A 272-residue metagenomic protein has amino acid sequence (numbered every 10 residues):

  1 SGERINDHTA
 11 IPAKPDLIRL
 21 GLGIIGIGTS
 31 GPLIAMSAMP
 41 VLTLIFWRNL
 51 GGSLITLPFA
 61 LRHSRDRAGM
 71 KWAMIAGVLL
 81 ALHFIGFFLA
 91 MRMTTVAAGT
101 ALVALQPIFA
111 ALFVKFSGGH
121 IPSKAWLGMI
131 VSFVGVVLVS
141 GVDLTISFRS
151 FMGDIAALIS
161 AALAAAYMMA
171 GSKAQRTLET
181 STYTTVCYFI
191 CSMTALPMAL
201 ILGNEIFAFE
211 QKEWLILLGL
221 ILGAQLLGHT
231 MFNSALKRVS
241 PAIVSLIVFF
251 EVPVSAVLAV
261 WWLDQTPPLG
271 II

Functional and structural regions predicted by a protein language model:
S1-F46, I75-V78, G86, I146-K173 (+2 more regions): Glycine-/small-residue-enriched transmembrane alpha-helix faces in small-molecule transporters and effluxers
R4-D7, N49, G141, E213 (+1 more regions): C-terminal-most transmembrane helix of multi-pass membrane proteins
I24, L33, G52, T56 (+4 more regions): Transmembrane alpha-helical segments that form core, pore/gating elements of small-molecule transporters/exporters
G26, G31, H63-V103, A111 (+2 more regions): Specific transmembrane alpha-helical segments of multi-pass solute transporters/efflux pumps, especially DMT/EamA
S37, L44, A90, F116-I121 (+5 more regions): Hydrophobic/aromatic residues within transmembrane alpha-helices of multi-pass small-molecule transporters
T43-F46, L50-L54, L79, F88-H120 (+2 more regions): Specific alpha-helical transmembrane segments that line the substrate/conduction pathway and gating interfaces
T56, M74, L80, L105 (+5 more regions): Hydrophobic transmembrane alpha-helices of multi-pass small-molecule transport proteins
G99-L105, A170-S192, Q225-W261: Helix-helix packing/entry segments at the starts of transmembrane helices
